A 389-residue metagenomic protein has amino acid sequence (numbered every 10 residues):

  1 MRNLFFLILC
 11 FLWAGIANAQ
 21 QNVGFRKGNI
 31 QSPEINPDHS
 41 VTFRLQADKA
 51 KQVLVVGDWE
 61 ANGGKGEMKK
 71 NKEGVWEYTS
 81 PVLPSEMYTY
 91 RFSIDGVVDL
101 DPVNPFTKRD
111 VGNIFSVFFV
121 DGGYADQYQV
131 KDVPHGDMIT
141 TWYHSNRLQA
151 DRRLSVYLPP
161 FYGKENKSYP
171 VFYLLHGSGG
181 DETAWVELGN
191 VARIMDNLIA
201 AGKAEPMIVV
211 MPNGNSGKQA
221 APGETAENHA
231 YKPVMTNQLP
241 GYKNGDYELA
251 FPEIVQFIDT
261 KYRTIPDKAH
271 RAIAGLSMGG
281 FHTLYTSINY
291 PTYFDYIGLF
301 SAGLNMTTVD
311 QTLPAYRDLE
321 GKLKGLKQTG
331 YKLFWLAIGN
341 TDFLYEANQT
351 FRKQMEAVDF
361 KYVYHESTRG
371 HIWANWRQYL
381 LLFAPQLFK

Functional and structural regions predicted by a protein language model:
M1-N22: Bacterial Sec-dependent N-terminal signal peptides
Q21-H39: N-terminal edge beta-strand
I35-K65, K70-K389: Non-catalytic cap/lid and distal C-terminal segments of serine-dependent acyl enzymes
